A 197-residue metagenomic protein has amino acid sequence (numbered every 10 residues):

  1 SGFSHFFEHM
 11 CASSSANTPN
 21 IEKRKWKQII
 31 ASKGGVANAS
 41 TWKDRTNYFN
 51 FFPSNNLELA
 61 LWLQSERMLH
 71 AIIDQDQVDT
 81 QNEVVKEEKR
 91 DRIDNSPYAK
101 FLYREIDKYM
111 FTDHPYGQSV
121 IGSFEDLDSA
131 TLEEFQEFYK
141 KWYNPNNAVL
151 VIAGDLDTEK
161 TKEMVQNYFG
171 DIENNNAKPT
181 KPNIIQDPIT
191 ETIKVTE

Functional and structural regions predicted by a protein language model:
S1-I29: Active/ligand-binding-proximal structured segments within catalytic/core domains that scaffold catalytic residues
H5-F7, Y48, Q64, V85 (+3 more regions): Buried hydrophobic packing residues in well-ordered domains
S14-N17, F51-V84: M16/insulysin-pitrilysin zinc metalloprotease superfamily fold
N20-N56, R92-N147, D171-E197: Non-catalytic beta-strand/loop surface segments
L63, R67, E88, F138 (+1 more regions): Generic, well-ordered alpha-helical scaffold segments in large soluble proteins
H70, T158-E159, N175: Short beta-strands and strand-coil junctions in structured, solvent-facing domains, enriched
D76-I93, P97-D107, I152, L156-E159 (+1 more regions): Non-catalytic accessory/assembly modules
N82, E133-Y168: Non-catalytic, conformational "gating/processing" segments within enzyme and secreted inhibitor domains
